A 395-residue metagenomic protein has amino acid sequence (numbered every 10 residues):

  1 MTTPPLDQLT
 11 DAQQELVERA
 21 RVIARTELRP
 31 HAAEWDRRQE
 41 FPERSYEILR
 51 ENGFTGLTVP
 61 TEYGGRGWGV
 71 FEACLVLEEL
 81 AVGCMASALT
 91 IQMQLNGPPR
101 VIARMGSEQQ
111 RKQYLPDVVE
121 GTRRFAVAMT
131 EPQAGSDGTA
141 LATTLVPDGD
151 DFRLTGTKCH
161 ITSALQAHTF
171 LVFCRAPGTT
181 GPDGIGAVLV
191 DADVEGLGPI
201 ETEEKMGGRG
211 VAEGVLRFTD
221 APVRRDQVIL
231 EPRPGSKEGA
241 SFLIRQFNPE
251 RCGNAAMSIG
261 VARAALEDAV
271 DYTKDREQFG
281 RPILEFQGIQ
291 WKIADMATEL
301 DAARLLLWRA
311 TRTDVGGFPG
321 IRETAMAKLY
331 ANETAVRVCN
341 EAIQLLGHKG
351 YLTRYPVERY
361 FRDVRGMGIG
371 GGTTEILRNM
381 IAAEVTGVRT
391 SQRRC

Functional and structural regions predicted by a protein language model:
M1-S87, M93, M105-Q110, D117 (+4 more regions): Alpha-helical interface subdomain recognition
G53, L77-A81, V190-E195, T219-P222: Short Ser/Thr-interspersed hydrophobic loop/turn segments at strand-loop and sheet-helix junctions that line or gate
I91, Q133-S136, H160-S163, A176-T179 (+1 more regions): Short Gly/Pro-enriched turn/cap motifs at secondary-structure boundaries
P99-M105, V127-A128, T139, T179: Flexible, glycine-rich active-site loops centered on histidine and acidic residues that chelate a metal or position
G121-M129: A short, Trp-centered hydrophobic/proline-enriched beta-strand micro-motif
A140, D193-R225: Flexible, small-/acidic-enriched active-site or ligand-binding loops
D151, T155-P199: A short core secondary-structure module
T219-S241: Long, acidic (Asp/Glu-rich), low-complexity accessory segments flanking structured domains
